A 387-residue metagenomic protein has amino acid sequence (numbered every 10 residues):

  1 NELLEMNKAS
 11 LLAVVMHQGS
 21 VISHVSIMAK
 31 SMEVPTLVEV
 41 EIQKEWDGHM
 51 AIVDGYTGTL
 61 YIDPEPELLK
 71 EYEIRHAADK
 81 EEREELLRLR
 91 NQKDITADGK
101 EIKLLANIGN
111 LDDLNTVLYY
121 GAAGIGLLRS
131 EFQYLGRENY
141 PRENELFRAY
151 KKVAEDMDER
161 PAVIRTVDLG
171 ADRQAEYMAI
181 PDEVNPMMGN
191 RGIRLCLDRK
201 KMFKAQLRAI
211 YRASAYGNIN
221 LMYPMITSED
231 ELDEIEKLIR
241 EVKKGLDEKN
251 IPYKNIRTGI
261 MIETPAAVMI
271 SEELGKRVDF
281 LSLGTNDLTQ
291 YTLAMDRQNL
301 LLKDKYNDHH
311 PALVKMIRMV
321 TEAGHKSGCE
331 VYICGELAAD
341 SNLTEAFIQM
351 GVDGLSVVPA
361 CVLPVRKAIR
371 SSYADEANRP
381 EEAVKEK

Functional and structural regions predicted by a protein language model:
N1-Y120: Acidic, glycine-rich flexible loop/linker segments
R83-K387: Conserved alpha/beta-domain cores
